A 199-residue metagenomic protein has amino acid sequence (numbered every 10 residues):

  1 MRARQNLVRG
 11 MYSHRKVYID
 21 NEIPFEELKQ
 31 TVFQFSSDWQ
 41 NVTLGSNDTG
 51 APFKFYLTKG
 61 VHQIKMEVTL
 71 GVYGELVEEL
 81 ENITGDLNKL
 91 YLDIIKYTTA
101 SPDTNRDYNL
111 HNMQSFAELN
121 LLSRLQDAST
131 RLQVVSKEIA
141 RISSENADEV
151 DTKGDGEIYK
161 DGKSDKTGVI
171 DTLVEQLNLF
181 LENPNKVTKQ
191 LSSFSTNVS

Functional and structural regions predicted by a protein language model:
M1-D171: Extracytoplasmic
S164-S199: Long amphipathic alpha-helical scaffold segments
